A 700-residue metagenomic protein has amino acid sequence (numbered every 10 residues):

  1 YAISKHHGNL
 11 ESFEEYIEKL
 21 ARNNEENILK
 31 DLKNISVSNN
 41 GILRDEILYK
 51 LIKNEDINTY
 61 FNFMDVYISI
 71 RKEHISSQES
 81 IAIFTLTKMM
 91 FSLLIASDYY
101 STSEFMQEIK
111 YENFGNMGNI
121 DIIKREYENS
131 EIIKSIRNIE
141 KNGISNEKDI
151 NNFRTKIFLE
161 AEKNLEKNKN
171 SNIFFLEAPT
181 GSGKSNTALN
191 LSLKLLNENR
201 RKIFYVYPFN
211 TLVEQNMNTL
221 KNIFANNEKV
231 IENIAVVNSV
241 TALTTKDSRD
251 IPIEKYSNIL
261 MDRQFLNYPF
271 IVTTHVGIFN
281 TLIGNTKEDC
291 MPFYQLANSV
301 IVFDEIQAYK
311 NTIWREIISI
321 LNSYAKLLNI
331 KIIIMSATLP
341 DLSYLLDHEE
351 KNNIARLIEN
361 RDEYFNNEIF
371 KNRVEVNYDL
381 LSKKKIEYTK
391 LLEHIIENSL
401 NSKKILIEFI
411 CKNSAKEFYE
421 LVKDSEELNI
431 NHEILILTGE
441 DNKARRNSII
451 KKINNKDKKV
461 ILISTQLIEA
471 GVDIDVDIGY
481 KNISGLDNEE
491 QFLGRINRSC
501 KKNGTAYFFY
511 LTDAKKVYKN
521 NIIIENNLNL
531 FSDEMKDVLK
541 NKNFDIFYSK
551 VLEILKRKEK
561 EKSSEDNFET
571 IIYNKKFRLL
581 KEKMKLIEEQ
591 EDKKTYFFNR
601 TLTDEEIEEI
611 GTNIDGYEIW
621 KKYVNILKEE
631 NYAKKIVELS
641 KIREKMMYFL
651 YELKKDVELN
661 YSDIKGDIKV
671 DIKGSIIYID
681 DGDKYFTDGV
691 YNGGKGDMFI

Functional and structural regions predicted by a protein language model:
Y1-E126: Accessory nucleic-acid engagement/destabilization modules that flank
N170-S192: Walker A/P-loop
R201-F224, N238-T241: Conserved Walker A/P-loop ATP-binding site and its immediately adjacent core in helicase/helicase-like ATPase domains
N227-I283: Inter-Walker segment of RecA-like/P-loop motor cores
V236-D247, I410-N413, I434-N447, T465-E469: Conserved helicase motor
D289-S323: SF2 helicase catalytic motif II
A325, E393-S402, E408, N413-H432 (+5 more regions): C-terminal helicase lobe and adjacent C-terminal extensions/tails of nucleic-acid helicase motors
T338-S399: Interdomain hinge/linker at the junction between the two RecA-like core domains of SF2 helicases
